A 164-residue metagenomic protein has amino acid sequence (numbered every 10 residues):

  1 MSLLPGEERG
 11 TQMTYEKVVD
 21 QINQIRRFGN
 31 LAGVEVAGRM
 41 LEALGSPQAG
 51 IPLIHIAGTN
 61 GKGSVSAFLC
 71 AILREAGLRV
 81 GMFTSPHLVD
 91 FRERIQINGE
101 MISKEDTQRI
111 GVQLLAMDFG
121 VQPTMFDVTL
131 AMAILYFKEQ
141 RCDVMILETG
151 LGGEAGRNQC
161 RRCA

Functional and structural regions predicted by a protein language model:
S2-G58, V65, A71-A76, F83: Short functional linear segments
Q12, V34-A49, E75-R162: ATP-dependent carboxylate-amine ligase catalytic core
G58-K62, E148-G150: Conserved phosphate-binding and hydrolysis motifs of nucleotide-dependent enzymes
